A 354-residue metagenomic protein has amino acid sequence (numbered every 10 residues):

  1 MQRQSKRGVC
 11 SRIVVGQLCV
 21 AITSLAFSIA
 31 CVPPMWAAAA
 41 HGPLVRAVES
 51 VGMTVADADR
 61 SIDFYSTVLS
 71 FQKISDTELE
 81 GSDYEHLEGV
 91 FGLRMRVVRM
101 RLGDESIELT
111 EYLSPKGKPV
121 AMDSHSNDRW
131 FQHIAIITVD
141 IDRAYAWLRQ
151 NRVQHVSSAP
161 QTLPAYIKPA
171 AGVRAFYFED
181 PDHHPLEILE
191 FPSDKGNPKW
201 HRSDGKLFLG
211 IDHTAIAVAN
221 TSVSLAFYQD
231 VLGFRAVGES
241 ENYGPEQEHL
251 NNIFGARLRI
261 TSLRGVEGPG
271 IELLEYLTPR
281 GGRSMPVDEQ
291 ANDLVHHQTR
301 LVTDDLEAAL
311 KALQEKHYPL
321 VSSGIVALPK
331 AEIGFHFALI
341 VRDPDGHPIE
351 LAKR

Functional and structural regions predicted by a protein language model:
M1-V14: N-terminal secretory signal peptides that target proteins for export/translocation
G16-P34: Bacterial N-terminal signal peptides
W36-P43, I136, D142-L207, E239-R264 (+3 more regions): Vicinal oxygen chelate
R46-D57, R96-L109, V120-L148, V173-E179 (+5 more regions): Vicinal oxygen chelate
T54-E105, Q150, Y166-A170, A217-G270 (+3 more regions): Core segments of cupin and vicinal oxygen chelate
D59, D63, T67, Q72-L79 (+11 more regions): Extended intrinsically disordered, low-complexity coil regions enriched in Ser, Thr, Gly, Ala and often Pro
L69-F71, L109, L186-L189, F234 (+2 more regions): Fold-core signature of tandem repeat domains
G117-K118, H184, G282, H347: Short, charged/polar, Gly/Pro-enriched secondary-structure boundary elements
